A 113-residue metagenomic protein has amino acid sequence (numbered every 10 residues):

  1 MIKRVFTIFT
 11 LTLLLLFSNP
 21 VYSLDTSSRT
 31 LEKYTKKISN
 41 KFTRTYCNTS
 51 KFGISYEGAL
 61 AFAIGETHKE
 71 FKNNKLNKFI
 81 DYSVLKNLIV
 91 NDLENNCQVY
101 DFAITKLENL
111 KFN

Functional and structural regions predicted by a protein language model:
M1-L24: Classical Sec-dependent N-terminal signal peptides that target proteins to the secretory pathway
I2-K3, S18, E32, K36 (+2 more regions): Generic cytosolic/nucleocytoplasmic N-terminal low-complexity/intrinsically disordered segments
K3-F6, N19, F52, K78 (+1 more regions): Residue-level marker of intrinsically disordered, low-complexity segments enriched for small/polar residues
T7-T10, S18, T43, A103 (+1 more regions): Compositionally biased, low-structure terminal segments
T12, K36, K86-V90: Alpha-helical interaction segments
F17, N40-K41, V90-N91: Processing junctions and N-termini across compartments
L24-K75, N95: Short N-proximal segments of mature Sec-exported proteins
E57-N113: Compact alpha-helical subdomains of small soluble proteins
